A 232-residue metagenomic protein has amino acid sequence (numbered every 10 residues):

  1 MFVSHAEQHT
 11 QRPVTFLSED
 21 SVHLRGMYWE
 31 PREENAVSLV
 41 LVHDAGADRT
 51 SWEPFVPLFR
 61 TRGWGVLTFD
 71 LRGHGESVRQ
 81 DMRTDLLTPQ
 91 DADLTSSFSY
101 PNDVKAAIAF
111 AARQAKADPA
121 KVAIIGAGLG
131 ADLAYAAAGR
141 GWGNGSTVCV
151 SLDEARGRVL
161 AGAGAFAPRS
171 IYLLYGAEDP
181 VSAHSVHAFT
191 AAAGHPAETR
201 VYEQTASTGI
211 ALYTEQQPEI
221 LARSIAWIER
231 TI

Functional and structural regions predicted by a protein language model:
F2-E33: N-terminal cap/lid segment of alpha/beta-hydrolase-fold proteins
A36-D44: Short beta-strand element of the alpha/beta-hydrolase
A45-P57, L71, S185: The serine-hydrolase catalytic nucleophile loop
R60-D85: Conserved alpha/beta-hydrolase
L86-A115: Alpha/beta-hydrolase active-site loop
A106-P168: Primarily recognizes the serine-hydrolase "nucleophile elbow" in alpha/beta-hydrolase and SGNH/GDSL folds
S146-E203: The feature captures the conserved acid-bearing segment of alpha/beta-hydrolase catalytic domains
A197-I232: C-terminal catalytic histidine-bearing segment of alpha/beta-hydrolase fold enzymes
